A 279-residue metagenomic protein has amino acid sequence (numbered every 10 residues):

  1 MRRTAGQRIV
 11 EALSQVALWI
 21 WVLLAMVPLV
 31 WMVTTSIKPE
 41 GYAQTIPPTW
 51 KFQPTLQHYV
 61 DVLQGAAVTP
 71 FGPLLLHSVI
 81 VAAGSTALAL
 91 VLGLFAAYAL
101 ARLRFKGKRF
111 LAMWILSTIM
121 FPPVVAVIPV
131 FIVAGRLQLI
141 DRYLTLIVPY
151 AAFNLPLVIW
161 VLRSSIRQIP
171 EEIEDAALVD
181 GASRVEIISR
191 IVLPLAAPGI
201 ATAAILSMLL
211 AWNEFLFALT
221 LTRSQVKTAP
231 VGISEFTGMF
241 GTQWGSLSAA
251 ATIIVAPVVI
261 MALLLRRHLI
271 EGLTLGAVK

Functional and structural regions predicted by a protein language model:
M1-R8: Short, Lys/Arg-rich, polar N-terminal cytosolic tail immediately upstream of the first transmembrane signal-anchor
V10-K279: A structural signal for multi-pass alpha-helical bundles of membrane permease subunits that mediate small-molecule
